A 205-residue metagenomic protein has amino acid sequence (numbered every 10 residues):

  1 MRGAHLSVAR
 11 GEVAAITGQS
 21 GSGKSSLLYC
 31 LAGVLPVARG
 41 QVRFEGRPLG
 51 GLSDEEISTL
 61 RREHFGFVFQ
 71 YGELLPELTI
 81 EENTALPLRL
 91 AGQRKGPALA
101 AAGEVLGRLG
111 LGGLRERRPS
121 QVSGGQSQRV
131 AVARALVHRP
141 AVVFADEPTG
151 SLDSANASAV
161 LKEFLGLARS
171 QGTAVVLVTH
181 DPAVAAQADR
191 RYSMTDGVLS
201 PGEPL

Functional and structural regions predicted by a protein language model:
M1-Q187, R191-M194: ABC family nucleotide-binding domain
G51, G202-L205: Short amphipathic beta-strand/extended segments with alternating polar/hydrophobic composition
R191-E203: H-loop (His-switch) and adjacent beta-strand-loop-beta switch element of ABC-type ATPase nucleotide-binding domains
